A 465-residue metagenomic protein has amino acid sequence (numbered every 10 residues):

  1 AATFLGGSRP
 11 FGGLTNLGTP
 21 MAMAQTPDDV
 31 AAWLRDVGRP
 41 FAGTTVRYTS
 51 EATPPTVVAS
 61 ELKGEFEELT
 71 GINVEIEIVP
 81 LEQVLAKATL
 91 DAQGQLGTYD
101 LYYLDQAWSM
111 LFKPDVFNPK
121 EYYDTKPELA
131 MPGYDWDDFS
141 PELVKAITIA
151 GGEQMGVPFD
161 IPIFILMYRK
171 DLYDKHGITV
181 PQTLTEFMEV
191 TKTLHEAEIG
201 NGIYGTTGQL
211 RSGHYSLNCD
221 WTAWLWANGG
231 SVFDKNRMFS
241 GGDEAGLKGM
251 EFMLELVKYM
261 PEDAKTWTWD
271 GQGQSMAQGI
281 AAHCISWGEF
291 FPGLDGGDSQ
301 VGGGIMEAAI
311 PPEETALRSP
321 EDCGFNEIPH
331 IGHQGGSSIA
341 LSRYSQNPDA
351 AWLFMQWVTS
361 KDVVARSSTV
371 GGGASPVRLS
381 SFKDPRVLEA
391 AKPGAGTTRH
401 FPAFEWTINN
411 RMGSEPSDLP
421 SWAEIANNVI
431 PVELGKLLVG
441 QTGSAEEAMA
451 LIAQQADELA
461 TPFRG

Functional and structural regions predicted by a protein language model:
A1-P20: N-terminal export signals
Q25-P40, D105-I165, L217, R318-G324 (+1 more regions): Hinge/lid segment of periplasmic solute-binding proteins
D28-A32, R39-F41, N73, F117 (+3 more regions): Conserved C-terminal helix/tail region of periplasmic/extracytoplasmic solute-binding proteins
A42-T53, I72-E77, D100-L101, M155 (+2 more regions): Short, well-ordered beta-strand elements
E61-F139, D171-Q182, A282-H283, D298-Q300: Extracytoplasmic "Venus flytrap"/periplasmic binding protein-like
K145-F159, F164, M188-M238, A281: Extracytoplasmic/periplasmic solute-binding protein
V190-H195, K235-T266, I310-P312: Glycine-centered hinge/linker elements that transmit conformational signals in sensory and ligand-binding systems
E289-V301, E314-V432, F463-R464: C-terminal lobe and pocket-closing loops of periplasmic/extracytoplasmic Venus-flytrap solute-binding proteins
